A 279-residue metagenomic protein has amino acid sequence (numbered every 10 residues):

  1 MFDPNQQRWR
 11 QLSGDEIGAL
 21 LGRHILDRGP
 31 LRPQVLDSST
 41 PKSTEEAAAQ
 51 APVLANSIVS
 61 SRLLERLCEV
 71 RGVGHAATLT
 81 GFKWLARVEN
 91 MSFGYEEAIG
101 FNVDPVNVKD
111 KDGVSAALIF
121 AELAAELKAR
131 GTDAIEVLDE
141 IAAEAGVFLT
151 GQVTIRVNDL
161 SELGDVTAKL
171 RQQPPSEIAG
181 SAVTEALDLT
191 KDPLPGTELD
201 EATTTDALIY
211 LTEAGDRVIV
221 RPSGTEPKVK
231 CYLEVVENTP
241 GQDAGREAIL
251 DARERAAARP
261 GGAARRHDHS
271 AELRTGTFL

Functional and structural regions predicted by a protein language model:
M1-R10, G14, L20, R28-D37 (+3 more regions): Phosphate-binding and adjacent anionic-ligand microenvironments
I25: Catalytic core segments in nucleotide and nucleic-acid processing enzymes
K42-E46: Intrinsically disordered, low-complexity polyampholyte segments enriched for Lys and acidic residues
